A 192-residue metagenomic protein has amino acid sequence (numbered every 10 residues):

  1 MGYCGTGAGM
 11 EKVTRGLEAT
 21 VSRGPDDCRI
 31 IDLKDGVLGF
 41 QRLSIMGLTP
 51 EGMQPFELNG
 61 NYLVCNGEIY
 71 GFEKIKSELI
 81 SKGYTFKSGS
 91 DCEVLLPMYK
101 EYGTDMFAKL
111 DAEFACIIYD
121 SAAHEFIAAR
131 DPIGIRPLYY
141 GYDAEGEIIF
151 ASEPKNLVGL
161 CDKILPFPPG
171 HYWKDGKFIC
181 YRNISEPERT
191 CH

Functional and structural regions predicted by a protein language model:
M1-H192: Cysteine-centered catalytic environments shared across enzyme families
